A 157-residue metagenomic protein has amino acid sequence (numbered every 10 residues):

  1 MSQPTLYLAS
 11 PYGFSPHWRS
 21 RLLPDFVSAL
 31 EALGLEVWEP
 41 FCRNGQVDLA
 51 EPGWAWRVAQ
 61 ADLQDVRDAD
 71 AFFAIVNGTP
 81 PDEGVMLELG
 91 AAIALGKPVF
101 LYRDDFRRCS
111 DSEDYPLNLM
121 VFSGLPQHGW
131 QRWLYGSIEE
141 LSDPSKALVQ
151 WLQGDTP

Functional and structural regions predicted by a protein language model:
M1-P157: Conserved catalytic or regulatory cores that recognize and/or transform ribose-phosphate-containing ligands
